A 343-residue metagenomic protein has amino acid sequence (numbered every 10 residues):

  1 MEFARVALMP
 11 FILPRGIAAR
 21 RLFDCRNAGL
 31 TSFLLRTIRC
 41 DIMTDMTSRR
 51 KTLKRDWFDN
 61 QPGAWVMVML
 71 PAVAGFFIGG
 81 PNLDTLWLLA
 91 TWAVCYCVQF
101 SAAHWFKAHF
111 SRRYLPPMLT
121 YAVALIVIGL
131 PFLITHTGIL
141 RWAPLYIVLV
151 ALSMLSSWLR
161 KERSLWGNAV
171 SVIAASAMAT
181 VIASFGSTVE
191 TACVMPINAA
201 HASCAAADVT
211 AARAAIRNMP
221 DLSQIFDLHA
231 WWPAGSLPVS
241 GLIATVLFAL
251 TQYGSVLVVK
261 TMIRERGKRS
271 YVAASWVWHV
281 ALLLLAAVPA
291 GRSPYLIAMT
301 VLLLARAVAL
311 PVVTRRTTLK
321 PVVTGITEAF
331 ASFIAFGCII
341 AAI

Functional and structural regions predicted by a protein language model:
D41-A124, G129-P131, T135, I139: N-terminal topogenic module of multi-pass integral membrane proteins
R50-W65, W105, H109-P117, M154-I173 (+2 more regions): Interhelical loop and helix-boundary elements at the membrane-water interface of polytopic inner-membrane proteins
A74-L88, L130-R141, A177-I243, L285-L296 (+1 more regions): Helix-coil boundary and interhelical linker segments in multi-pass alpha-helical membrane proteins
L83-W87, P117-A151, V277-R315: Transmembrane helix-loop-helix
T91-S101, I147-S157, A175-A177, L247-V256 (+1 more regions): Alpha-helical transmembrane segments and their membrane-interface exit regions
P117-V127, V170-S184, V272-L284, I326-I339: Small-residue-rich segments of transmembrane alpha-helices in multi-pass membrane proteins, especially helix faces
I126-P131, P144-I182: Intramembrane alpha-helical segments
S236, S240-L247, Q252-P289: A mid-sequence, solvent-exposed acidic-amphipathic segment
